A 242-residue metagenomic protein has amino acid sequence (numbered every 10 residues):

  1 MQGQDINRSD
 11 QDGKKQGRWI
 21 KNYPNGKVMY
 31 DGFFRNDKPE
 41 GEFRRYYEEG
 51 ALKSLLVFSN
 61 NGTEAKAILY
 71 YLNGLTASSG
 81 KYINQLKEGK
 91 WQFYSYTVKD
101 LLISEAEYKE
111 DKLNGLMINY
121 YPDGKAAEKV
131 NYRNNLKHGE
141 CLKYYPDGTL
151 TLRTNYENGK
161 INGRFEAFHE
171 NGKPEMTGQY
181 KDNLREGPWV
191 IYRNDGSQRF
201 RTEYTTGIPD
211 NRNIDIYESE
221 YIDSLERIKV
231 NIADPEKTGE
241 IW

Functional and structural regions predicted by a protein language model:
M1-W242: Glycine/tyrosine- and acidic-biased, solvent-exposed loop/turn segments at the edges of beta-strands
